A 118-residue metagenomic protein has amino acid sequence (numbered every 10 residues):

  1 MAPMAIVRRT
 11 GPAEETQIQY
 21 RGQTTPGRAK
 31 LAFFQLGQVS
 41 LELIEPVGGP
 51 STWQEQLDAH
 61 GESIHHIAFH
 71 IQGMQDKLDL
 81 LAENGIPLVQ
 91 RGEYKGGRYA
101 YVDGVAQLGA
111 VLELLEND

Functional and structural regions predicted by a protein language model:
M1-Q17, R21-E42: Short, well-structured hydrophobic secondary-structure segments
P3, P50-T52, Q107-A110: Short loop/beta submotifs within extracellular cysteine-rich repeat domains
T10-P26, G49-I64, N84, R91 (+1 more regions): A cross-kingdom feature marking solvent-exposed beta-strand/loop segments within repeated, beta-rich binding/scaffold
R28-V39, Q56-G73: Vicinal oxygen chelate
E42, Q75-D118: Vicinal oxygen chelate
I44-V47: A basic- and aromatic-enriched beta-loop-alpha substructure that forms the phosphate/nucleotide- and DNA/RNA-contacting
S51, Q72-D76: Generic alpha-helical secondary structure signal
